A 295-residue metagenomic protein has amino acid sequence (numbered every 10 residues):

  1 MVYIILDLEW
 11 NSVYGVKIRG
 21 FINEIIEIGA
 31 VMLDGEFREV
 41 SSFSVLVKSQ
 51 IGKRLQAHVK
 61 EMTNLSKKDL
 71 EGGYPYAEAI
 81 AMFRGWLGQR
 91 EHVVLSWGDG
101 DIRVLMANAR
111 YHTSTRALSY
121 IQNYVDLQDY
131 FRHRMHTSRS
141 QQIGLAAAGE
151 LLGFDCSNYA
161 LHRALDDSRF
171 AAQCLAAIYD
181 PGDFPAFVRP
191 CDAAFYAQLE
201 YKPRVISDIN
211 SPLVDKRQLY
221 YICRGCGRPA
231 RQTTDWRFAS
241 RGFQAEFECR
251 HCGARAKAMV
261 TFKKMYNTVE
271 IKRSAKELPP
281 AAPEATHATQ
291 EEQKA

Functional and structural regions predicted by a protein language model:
V2-I4, L8-R103, A258-A281: Conserved non-catalytic scaffold segment of RNase H-like nuclease domains
L6, V125, D166: Active-site flanking residues adjacent to catalytic metal/cofactor-binding acidic residues
W10-S12, D129, F170: Short, glycine/acidic-enriched loop or turn micro-motifs at the edges of active sites
I51-R54, K60-T63, K67-L70, Y130-S168: Active-site-proximal helix-loop-helix substrate-binding element of RNase H-like nuclease domains
V93-D99, V104-A109, G144-P212: Acidic, Mg2+-coordinating catalytic module of metal-dependent nucleases/exonucleases that use a two-metal-ion mechanism
S114: Replace "Mg2+/Mn2+-dependent" with "divalent metal-dependent
A117-R132: Conserved beta-strand -> loop -> alpha-helix junction used to position metal-binding or nucleic-acid-contacting
A177-A295: Acidic two-metal-ion nuclease catalytic site recognized across multiple nuclease folds, prominently DnaQ/RNase D-T
